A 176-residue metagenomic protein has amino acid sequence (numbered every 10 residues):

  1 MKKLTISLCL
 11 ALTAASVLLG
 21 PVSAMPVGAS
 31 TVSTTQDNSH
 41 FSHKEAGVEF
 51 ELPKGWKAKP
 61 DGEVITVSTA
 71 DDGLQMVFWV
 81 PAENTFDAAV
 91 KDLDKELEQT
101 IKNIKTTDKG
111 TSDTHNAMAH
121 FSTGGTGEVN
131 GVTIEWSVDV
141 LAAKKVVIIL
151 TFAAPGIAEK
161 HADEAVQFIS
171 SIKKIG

Functional and structural regions predicted by a protein language model:
M1-L12, V17: Bacterial N-terminal signal peptides that target proteins for export
A15-M25: C-terminal segment of classical bacterial N-terminal signal peptides
G28-D61: N-terminal "mature-domain start" segment
F50, K54, K91, K95 (+2 more regions): Solvent-exposed, polar/charged alpha-helical surfaces in well-ordered, non-transmembrane soluble domains, broadly
K59-I149, P155-I157: Conserved polar/disulfide-associated segments of primarily extracytoplasmic proteins
I148-G176: Surface-exposed amphipathic alpha-helical segments
